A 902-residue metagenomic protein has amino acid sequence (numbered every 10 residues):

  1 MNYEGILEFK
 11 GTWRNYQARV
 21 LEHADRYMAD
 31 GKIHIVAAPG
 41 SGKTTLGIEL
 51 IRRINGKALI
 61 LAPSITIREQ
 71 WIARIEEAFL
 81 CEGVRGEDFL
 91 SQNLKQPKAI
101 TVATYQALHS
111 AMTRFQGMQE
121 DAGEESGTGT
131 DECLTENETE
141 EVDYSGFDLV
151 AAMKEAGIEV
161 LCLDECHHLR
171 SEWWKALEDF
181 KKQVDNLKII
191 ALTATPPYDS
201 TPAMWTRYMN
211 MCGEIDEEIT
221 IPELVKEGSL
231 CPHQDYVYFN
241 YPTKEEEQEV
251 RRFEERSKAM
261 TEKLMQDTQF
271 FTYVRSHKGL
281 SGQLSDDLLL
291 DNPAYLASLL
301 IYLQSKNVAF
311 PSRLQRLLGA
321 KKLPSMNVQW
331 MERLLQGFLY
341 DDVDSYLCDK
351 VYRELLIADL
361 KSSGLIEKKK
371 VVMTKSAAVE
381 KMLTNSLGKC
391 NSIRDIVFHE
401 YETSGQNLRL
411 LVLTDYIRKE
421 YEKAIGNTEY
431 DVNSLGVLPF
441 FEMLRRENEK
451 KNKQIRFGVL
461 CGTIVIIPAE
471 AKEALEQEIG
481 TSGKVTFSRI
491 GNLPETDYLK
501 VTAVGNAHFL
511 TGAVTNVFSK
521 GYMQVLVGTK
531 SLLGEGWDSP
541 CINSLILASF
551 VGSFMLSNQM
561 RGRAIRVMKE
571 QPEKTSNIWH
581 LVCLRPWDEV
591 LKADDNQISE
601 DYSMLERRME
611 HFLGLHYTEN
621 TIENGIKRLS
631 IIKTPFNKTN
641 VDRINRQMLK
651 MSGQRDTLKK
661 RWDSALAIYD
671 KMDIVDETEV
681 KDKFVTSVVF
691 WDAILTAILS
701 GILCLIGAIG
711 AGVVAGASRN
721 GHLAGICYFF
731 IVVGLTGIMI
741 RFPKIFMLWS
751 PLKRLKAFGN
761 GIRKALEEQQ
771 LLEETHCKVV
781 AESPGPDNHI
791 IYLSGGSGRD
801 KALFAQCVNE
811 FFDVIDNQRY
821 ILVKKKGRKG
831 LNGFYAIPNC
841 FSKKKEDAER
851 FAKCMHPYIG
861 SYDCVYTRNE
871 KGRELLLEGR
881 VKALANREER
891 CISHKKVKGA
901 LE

Functional and structural regions predicted by a protein language model:
M1-I35: Conserved pre-motif I regulatory segment
A29-L50: Walker A/P-loop
A38-S41, V84-D88, Q92-T101, E124-C133 (+10 more regions): Conserved C-terminal RecA-like helicase domain
T44-E49, R53-E77, T104-A107, W173 (+2 more regions): Conserved Walker A/P-loop ATP-binding site and its immediately adjacent core in helicase/helicase-like ATPase domains
T66-N93, M209-N210: Conserved helix-turn-beta segment of the N-terminal RecA-like "Helicase ATP-binding" lobe in SF1/SF2 helicases
A107, Q119-A191: SF2 helicase catalytic motif II
H109, Y430, R446-N452, G458-N624: Conserved RecA-like P-loop NTPase helicase motor core
S171-L230: Post-DEXD/H (motif II) to motif III coupling segment of the RecA-like Helicase ATP-binding lobe
